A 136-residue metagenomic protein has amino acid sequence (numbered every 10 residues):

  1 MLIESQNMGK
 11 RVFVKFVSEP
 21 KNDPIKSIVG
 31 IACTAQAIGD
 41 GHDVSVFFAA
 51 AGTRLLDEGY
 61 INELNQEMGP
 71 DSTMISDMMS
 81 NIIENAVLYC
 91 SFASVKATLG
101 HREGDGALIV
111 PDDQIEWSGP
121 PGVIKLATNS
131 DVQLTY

Functional and structural regions predicted by a protein language model:
L2-N7: Positively charged, low-complexity intrinsically disordered leader regions
G9-F13: Extreme N-terminal starter segment of soluble prokaryotic enzymes
V14-I28: Short, glycine-rich nucleotide/cofactor-binding loops
S27-D40, V46: Histidine-anchored nucleotide/phosphate-binding helix
T34, V44-A50, L88-F92: Short internal beta-strands
G52-N65: N-terminal beta-loop-helix "entrance" segment that forms/cooperates in small-molecule cofactor or anionic ligand
N62-S94: A glycine-rich helix N-cap at a beta->alpha junction
M78, A86, S91, K96-A127 (+1 more regions): A short aromatic-anchored loop/beta-hairpin motif
